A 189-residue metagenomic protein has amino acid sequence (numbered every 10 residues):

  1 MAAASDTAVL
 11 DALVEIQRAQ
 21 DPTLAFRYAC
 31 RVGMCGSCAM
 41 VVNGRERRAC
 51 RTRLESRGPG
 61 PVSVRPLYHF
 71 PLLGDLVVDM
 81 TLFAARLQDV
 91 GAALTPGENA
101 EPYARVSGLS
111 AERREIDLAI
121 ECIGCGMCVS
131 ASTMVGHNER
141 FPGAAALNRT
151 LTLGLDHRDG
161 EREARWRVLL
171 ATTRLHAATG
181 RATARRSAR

Functional and structural regions predicted by a protein language model:
A2, V41-R45: Short strand-turn-strand beta-turns centered on an Asx-Gly dipeptide
D6-P22, V64-R189: Ferredoxin-type iron-sulfur electron-transfer modules in oxidoreductases and energy-metabolism complexes
A25-R27: A cross-kingdom feature strongest in bacterial/archaeal respiratory oxidoreductases
C30-S37: Short, structured protein-protein interaction patches enriched in aromatics and acidic/basic residues, typified by
G36, G60-V62, L118: Structural beta-strand/beta-sheet cores of well-ordered domains, especially the beta-sheet scaffolds that support
C38, G58-P59, R186-A188: Extracellular/mature segments of secreted proteins
A39-M40, S132: Short beta-strand scaffold segments in enzyme catalytic cores
R45-V64: Glycine-rich phosphate/adenylate-binding loop and adjacent beta-alpha elements of nucleotide- or dinucleotide-binding
